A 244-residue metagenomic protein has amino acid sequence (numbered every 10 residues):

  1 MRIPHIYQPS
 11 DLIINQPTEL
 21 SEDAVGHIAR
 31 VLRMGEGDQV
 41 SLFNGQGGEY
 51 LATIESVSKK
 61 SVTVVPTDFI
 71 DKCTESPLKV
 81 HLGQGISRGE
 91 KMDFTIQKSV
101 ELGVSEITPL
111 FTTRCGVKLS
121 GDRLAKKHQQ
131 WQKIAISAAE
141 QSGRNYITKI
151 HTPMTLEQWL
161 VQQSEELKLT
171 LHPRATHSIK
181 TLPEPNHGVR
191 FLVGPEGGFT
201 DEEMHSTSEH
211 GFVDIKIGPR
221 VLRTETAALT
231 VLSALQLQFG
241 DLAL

Functional and structural regions predicted by a protein language model:
M1-K72, D122: N-terminal positively charged helical leader segments and presequences
D11, F69, F111-C115, P219: Short, ordered loop/turn segments at secondary-structure junctions
V40, V64, I147-H151, D214: Generic structural signal for residues in well-ordered beta-strands
V40, V65, D71-G83, P183-E184: Mobile, glycine- and charge-enriched loop segments and immediately flanking short secondary-structure elements within
C73-L169: RNA substrate-binding interface of SAM-dependent RNA methyltransferases
Q163-M204, F212-I215: Active-site/ligand-binding-proximal alpha/beta "capping" segment
D201-L244: Structured adenosyl-cofactor binding patch, chiefly the S-adenosyl-L-methionine
